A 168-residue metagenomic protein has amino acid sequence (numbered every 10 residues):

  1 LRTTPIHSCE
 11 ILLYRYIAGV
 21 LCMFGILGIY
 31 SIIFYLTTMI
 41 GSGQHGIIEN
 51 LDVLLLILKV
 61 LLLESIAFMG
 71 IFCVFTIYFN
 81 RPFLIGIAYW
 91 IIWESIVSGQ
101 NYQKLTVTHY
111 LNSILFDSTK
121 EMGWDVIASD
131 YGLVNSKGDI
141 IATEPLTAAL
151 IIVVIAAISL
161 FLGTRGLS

Functional and structural regions predicted by a protein language model:
L1-S8: Short helix-to-coil transition segments within interhelical loops that connect adjacent transmembrane helices
H7, I66-F68, F83: Internal alpha-helical transmembrane segments
L12-Y78, G138, T143-P145: Secretory targeting signals
Y78, F83, I87-R165: Terminal transmembrane helical anchor/hairpin motif
